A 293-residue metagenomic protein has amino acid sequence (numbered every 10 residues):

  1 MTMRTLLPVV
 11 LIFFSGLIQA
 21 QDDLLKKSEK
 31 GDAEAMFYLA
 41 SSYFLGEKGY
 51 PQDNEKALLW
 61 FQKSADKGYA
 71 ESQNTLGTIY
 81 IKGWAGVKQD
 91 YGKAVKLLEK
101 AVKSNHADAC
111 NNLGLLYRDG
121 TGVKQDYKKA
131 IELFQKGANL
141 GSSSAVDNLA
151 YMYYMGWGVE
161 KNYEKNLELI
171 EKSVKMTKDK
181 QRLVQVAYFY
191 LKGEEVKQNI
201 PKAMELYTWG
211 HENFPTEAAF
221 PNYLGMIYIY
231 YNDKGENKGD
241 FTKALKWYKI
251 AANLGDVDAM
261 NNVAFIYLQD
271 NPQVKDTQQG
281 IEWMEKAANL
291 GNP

Functional and structural regions predicted by a protein language model:
A20-Q21: Boundary of Sec targeting at the N-terminus
K27, K63-S64, K100-A101, K136-G137 (+4 more regions): Canonical positions in the second alpha-helix
K30-D32, L45-E47, K67-Y69, G83-W84 (+12 more regions): Short helix-capping/linker turns of helical repeat alpha-solenoids
Y38-G46, T75-K82, N112-D119, N148-M155 (+3 more regions): Hydrophobic face of amphipathic alpha-helices that form TPR/SEL1-like repeat modules and related alpha-solenoid
